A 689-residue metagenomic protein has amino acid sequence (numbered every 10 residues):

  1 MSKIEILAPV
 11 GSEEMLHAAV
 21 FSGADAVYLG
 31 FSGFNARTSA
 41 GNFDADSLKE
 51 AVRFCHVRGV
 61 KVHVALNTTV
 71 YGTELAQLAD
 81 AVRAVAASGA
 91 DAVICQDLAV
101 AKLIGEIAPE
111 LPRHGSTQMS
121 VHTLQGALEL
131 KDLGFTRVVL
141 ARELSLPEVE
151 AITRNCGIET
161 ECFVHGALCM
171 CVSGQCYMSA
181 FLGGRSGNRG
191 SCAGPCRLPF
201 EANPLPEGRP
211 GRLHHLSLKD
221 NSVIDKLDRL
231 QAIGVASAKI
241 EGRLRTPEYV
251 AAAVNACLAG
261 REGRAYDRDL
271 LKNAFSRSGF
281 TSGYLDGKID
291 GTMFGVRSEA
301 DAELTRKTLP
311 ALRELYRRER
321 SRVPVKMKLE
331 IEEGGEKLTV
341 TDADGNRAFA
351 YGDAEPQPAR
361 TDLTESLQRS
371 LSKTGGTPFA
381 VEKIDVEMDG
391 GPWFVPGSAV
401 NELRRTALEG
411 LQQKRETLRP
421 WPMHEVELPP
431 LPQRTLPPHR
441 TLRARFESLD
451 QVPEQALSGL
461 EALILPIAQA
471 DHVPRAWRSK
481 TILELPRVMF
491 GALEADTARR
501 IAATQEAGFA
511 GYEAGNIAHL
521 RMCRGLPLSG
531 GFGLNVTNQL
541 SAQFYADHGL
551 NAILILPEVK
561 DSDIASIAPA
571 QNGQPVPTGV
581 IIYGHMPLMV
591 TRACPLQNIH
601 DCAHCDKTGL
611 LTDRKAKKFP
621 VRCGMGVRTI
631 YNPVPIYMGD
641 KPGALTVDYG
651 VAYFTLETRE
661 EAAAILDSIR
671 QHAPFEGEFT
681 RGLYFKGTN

Functional and structural regions predicted by a protein language model:
M1-S22, A26-R37, A51-V52, R58-A86 (+5 more regions): Surface-exposed amphipathic alpha-helical tracts and adjacent flexible/coil segments at the periphery of soluble enzymes
T38-N42: Conserved non-cysteine loop/helix-boundary elements of the Radical SAM core domain that shape
F43-S47, R53: Glycine/small-residue-rich interface belts in oligomeric ring/scaffold proteins and their assembly partners
K102: A cross-family signal for key residues in well-ordered alpha-helices that form functional helical elements
H122: Active-site PLP-lysine loop of aminotransferase-like
